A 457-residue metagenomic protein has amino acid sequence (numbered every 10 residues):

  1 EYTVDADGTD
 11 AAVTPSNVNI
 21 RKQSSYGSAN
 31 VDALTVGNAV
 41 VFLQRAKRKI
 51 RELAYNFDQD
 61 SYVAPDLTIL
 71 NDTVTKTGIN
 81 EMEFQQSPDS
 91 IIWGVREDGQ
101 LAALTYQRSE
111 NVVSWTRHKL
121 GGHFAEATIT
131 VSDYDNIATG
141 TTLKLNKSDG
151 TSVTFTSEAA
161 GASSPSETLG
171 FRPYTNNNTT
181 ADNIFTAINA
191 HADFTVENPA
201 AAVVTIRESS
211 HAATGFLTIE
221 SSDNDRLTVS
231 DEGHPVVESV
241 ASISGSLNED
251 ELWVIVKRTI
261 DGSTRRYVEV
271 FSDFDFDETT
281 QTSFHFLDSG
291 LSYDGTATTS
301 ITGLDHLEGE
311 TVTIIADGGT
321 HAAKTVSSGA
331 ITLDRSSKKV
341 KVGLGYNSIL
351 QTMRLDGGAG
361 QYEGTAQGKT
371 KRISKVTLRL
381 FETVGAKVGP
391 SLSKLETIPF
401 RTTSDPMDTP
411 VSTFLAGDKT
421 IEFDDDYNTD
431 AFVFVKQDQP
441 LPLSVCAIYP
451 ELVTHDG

Functional and structural regions predicted by a protein language model:
Y2, T9-I20, S24-S28, T35-A39 (+3 more regions): Beta-sheet repeat architectures centered on beta-propellers
T3-A6, S152-T154: Short acidic/His/Gly/Ser-rich catalytic and metal-binding motifs that mark active-site loops of diverse hydrolases
A39-V41, T214-T228, V256, E382-K387: Short, Lys/Arg-enriched charge-dense amphipathic segments
H123-G233, A330, D334-R335: Extended, beta-strand-rich, solvent-exposed assembly scaffolds of outer structural proteins
